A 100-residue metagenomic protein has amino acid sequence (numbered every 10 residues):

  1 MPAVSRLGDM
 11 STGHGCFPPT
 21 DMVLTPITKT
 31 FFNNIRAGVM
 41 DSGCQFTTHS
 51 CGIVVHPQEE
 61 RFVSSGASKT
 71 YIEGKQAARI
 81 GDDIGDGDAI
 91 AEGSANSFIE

Functional and structural regions predicted by a protein language model:
P2-E100: Intrinsically disordered, low-complexity proline/glycine-rich segments
